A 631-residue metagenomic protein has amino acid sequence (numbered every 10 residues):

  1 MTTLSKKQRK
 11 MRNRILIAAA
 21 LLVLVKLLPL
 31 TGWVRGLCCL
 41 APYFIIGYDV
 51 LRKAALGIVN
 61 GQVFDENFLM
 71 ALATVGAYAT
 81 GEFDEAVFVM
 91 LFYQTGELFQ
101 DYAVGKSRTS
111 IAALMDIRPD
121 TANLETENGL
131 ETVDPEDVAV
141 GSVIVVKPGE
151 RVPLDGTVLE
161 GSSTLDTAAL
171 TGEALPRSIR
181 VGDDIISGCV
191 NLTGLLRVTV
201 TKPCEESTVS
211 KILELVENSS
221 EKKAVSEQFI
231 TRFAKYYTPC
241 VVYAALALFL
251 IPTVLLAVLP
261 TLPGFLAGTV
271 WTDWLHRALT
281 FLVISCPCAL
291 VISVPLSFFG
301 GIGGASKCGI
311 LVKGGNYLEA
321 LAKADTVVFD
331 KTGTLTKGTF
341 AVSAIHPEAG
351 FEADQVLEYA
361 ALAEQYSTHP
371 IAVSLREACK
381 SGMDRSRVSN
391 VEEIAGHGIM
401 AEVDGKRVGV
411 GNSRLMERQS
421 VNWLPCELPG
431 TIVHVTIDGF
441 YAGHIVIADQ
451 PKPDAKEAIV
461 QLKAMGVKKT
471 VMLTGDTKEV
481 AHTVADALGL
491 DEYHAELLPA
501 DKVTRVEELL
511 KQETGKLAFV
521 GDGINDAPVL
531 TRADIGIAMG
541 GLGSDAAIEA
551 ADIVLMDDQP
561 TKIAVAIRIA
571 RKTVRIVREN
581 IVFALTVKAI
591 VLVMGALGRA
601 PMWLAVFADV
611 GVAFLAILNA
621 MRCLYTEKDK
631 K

Functional and structural regions predicted by a protein language model:
M1-K6, V23-G32, D49, K53-V59 (+11 more regions): Membrane-embedded alpha-helical bundles of multi-pass transporters
T2-S5, K26-L27, G32-W33, C39-E125 (+8 more regions): Actuator/coupling domain of P-type ATPases
I15-A20, F229-G264, F281-F298, R578-F607: Bilayer-spanning, highly hydrophobic alpha-helical transmembrane segments
Y43, Q94, Y236, A267-A289 (+1 more regions): Small-residue-enriched core segments of transmembrane alpha-helices in multipass membrane transport and channel
A54, E82, A103, A122 (+29 more regions): Residue-level signature of catalytic and energy-coupling elements of molecular machines, predominantly ATP/GTP-dependent
V59, L69-A71, K106, D120 (+6 more regions): Conserved catalytic phosphorylation-site environment of P-type ATPases
A113-L114, G141, L215, G315-I535 (+2 more regions): Cytosolic catalytic headpiece
A122, V133, L154-D155, G161 (+11 more regions): Conserved cytosolic headpiece of P-type ATPases
